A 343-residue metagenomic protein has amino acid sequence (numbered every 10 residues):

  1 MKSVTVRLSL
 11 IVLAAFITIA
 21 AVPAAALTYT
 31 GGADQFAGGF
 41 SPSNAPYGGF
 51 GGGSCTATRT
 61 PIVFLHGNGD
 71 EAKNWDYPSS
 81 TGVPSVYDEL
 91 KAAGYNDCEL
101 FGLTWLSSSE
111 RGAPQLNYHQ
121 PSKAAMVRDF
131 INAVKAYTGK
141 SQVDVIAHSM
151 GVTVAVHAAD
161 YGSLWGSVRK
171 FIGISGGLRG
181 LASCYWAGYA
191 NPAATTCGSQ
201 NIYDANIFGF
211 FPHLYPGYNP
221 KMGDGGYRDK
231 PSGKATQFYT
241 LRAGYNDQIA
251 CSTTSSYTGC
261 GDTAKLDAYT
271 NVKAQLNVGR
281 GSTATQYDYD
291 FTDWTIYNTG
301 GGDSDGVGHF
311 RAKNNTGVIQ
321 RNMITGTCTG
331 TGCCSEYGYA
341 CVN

Functional and structural regions predicted by a protein language model:
M1-L10: Bacterial N-terminal signal peptides that target proteins for export
S9-A20: Bacterial N-terminal signal peptides
I11, D70, V152, S199 (+1 more regions): Alpha-helical and His/Cys-centered functional microenvironments
L13, Y87-D88, T196-N201: A signal for specific C-terminal beta-sheet/loop modules enriched in small/flexible residues with GP/PG/PP motifs
A15, D70, D247-Q248: Generic "edge-of-domain/loop-turn" microfeature
A24-I146, M150-Y189, M323-N343: N-terminal non-catalytic accessory region
T28-N44, A125-R128, A159-N343: Helical cap/lid subdomain of alpha/beta-hydrolase-fold lipid enzymes that gates access to the catalytic pocket
